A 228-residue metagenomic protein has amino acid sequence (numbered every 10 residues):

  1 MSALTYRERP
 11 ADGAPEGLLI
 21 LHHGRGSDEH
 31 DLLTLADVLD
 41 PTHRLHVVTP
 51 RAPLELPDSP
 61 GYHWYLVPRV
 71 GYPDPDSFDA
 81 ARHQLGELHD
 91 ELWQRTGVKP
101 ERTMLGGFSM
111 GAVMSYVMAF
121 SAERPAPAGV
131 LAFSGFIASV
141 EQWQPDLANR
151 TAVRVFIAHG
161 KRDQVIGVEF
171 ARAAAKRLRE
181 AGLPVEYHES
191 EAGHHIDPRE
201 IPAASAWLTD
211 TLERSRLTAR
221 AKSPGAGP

Functional and structural regions predicted by a protein language model:
M1-P100: Serine-hydrolase catalytic machinery in alpha/beta-hydrolase-like enzymes
H23-R25, T103-F108, G160: Conserved alpha/beta-hydrolase "nucleophile elbow" surrounding the catalytic nucleophile
L32-L35, W143-Q144, G167-R177: Short alpha-helix in the alpha/beta-hydrolase fold that links the catalytic acid
T34, V117-S121: Active-site signature of alpha/beta-hydrolase-fold catalytic machinery across serine- and Asp/Cys-nucleophile hydrolases
G107-G111, S115: Gly/Ala-rich beta-loop-alpha elbow adjacent to hydrolase catalytic centers
P125-I137: A conserved short beta-strand
I157-H159, D163: Short beta-strand/loop motif that positions the catalytic acidic residue of the alpha/beta-hydrolase fold
E169-P228: C-terminal catalytic histidine-bearing segment of alpha/beta-hydrolase fold enzymes
